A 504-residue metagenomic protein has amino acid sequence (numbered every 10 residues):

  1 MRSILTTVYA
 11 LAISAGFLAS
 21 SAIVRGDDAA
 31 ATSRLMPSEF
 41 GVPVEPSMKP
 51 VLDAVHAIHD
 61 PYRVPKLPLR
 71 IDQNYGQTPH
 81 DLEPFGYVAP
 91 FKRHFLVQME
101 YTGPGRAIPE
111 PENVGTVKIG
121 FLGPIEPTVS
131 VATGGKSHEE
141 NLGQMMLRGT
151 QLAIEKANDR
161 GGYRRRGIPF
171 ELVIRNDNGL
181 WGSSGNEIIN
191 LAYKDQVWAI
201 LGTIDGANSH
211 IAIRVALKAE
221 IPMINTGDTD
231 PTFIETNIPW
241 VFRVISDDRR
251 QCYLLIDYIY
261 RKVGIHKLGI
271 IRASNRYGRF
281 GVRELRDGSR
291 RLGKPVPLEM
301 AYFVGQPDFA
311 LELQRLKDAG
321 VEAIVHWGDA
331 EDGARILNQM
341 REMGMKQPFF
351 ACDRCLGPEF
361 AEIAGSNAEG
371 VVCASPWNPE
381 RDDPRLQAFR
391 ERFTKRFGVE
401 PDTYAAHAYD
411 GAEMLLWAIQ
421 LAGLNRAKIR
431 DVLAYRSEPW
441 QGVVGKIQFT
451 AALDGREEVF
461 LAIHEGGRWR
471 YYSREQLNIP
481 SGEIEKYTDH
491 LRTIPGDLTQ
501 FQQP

Functional and structural regions predicted by a protein language model:
I4-L11, F17, I23-P504: Extracytosolic ligand-binding ectodomains
